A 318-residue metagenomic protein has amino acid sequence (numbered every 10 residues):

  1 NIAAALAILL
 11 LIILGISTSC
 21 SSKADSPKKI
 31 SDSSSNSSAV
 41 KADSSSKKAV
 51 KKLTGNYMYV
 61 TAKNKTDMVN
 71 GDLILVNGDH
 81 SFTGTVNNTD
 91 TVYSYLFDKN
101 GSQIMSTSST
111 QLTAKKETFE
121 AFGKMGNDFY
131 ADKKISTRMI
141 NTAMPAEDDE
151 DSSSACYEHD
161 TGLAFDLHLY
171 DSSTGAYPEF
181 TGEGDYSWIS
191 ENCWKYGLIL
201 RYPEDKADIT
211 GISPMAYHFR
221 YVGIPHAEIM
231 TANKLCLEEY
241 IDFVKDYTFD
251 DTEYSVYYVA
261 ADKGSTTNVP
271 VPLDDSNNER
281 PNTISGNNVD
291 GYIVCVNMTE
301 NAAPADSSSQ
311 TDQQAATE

Functional and structural regions predicted by a protein language model:
N1-L6: N-terminal Sec-pathway targeting helices
A7-G15: Bacterial N-terminal signal peptides
S17-S19: C-terminal motif of bacterial Sec signal peptides marking the signal peptidase cleavage site
S21-S22, K28-I30, A39-E318: Extracytoplasmic cell-surface/polysaccharide-interacting catalytic and binding patches
